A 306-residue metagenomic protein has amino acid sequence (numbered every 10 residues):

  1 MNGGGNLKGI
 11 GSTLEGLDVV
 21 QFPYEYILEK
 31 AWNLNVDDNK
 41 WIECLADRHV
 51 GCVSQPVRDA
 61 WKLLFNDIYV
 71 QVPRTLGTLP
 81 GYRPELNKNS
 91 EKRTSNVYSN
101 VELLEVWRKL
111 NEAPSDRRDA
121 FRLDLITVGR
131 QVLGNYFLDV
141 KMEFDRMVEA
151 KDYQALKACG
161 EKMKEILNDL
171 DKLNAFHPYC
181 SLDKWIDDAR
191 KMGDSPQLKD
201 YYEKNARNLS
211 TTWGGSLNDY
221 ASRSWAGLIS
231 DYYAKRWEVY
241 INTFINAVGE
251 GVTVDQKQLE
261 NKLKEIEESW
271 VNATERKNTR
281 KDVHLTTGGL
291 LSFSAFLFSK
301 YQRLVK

Functional and structural regions predicted by a protein language model:
M1-K306: Substrate-binding groove of N-acetylhexosamine-processing glycoside hydrolases
